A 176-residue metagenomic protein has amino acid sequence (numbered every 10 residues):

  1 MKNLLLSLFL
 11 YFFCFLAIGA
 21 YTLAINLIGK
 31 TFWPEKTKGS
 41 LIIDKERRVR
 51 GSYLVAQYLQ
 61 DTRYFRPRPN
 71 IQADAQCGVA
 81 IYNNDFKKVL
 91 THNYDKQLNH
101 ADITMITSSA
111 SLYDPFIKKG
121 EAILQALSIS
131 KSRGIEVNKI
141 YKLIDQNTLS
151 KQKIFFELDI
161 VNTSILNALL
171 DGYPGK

Functional and structural regions predicted by a protein language model:
M1-L4, P174-K176: Short, Lys/Arg-enriched, disordered terminal segments
K2-S7, Y11, L143: Terminal domain-initiation and capping elements
S7-I28: Hydrophobic membrane-insertion alpha-helices, especially the h-region of bacterial N-terminal signal peptides
L23-I25, G29-S132, T148-Q152: Flexible, solvent-exposed loop/hinge segments and secondary-structure transition points
K131, E136-K176: Extracytoplasmic/periplasmic C-terminal soluble domains
